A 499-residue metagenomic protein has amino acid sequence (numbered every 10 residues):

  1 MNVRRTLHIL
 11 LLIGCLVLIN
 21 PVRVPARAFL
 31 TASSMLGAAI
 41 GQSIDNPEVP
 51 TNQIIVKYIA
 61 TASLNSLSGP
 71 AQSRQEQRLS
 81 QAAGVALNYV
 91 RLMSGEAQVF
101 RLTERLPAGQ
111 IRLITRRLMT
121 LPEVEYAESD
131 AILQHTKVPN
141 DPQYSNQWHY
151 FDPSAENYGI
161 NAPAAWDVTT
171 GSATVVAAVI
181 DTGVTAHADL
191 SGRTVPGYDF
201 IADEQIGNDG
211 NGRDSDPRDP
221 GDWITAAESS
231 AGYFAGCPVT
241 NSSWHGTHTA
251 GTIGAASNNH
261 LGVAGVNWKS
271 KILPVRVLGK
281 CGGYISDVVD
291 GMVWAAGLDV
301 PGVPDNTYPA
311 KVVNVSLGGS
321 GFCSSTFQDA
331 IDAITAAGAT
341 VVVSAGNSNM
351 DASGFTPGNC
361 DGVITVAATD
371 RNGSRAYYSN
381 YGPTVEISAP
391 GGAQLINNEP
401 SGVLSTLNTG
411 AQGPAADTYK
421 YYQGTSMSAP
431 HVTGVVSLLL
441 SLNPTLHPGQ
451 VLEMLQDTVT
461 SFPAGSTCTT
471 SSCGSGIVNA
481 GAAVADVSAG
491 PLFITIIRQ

Functional and structural regions predicted by a protein language model:
L10-I19: Bacterial N-terminal signal peptides
L18-Y150, W166: Primarily auto-inhibitory N-terminal propeptides
V56, F100, V124-A127, A165 (+7 more regions): Generic structural signal for small/hydrophobic residues in well-ordered secondary structure, especially within
I59-L64, I132-Q134, T182-A186, L190 (+7 more regions): Acidic glycine-/aspartate-rich tracts in secreted/extracellular proteins
P122-Y126, S172-A177, N259, W268-L273 (+5 more regions): Loop/turn elements at helix/coil->beta-strand transitions in domains of secreted/extracellular proteins
N140-L273, K280-G283, D287-W294, L298-A310 (+2 more regions): Active-site core segment of subtilase-fold serine proteases
D203, A339, F355-S441, T445 (+2 more regions): Extracellular S/T/G-rich loop segment that most often corresponds to the catalytic His/Ser-adjacent loop
G297, G302-L317, C323-A330, A337-A339 (+4 more regions): C-terminal subdomain of the subtilisin-like protease fold in secreted/lumenal serine endopeptidases
